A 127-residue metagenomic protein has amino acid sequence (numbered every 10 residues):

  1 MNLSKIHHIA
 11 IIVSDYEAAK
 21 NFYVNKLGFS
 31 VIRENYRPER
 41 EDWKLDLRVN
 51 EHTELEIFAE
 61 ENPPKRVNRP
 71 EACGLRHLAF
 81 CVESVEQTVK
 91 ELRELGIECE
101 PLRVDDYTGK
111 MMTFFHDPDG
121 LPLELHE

Functional and structural regions predicted by a protein language model:
M1-A18, L75-L78: N-terminal beta-strand motif that seeds the catalytic metal site of vicinal oxygen chelate
N2, N35, D46, V89-E127: Vicinal oxygen chelate
I12-E54, E94: Core segments of cupin and vicinal oxygen chelate
F22, E86-E91: Short amphipathic alpha-helices within nucleic acid-binding modules
I32-E34, E41-D42, N62-N68, P101: A short, acidic/glycine-rich surface segment
E41, G74, G109: Exposed loop/turn and edge beta-strand positions of beta-sandwich/beta-sheet ligand-binding modules
N50-E54, N62-P63, V85-E86: Short, charged/polar surface micro-motifs in flexible loops or helix N-caps
E71-E86: Mid-chain, well-packed structural core segment of small domains
